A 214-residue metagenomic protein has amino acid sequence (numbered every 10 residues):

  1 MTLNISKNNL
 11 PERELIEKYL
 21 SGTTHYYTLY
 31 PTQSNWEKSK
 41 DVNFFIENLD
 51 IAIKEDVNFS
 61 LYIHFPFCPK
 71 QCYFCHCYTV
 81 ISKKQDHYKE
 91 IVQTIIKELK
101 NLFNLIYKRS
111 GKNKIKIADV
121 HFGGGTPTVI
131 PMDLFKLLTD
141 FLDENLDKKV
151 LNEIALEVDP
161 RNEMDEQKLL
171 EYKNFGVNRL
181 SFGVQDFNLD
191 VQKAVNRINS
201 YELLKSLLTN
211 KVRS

Functional and structural regions predicted by a protein language model:
M1-S60, N113-I115: Flexible, acidic/Gly-rich N-terminal and inter-domain linker regions that tether and position cofactor-handling modules
L3, D41, H64-F65, P69 (+1 more regions): N-proximal short alpha-helices
S60, Y73, I154: Divalent metal-dependent hydrolysis catalytic cores, especially in the metallo-beta-lactamase
L61-I63, F182: Short beta-strand motif preference
I63-T79: Local cysteine-cluster metal-coordination motifs and their immediate loop/turn environment, predominantly Fe-S cluster
T79-Y107, K116-S214: Conserved non-cysteine loop/helix-boundary elements of the Radical SAM core domain that shape
